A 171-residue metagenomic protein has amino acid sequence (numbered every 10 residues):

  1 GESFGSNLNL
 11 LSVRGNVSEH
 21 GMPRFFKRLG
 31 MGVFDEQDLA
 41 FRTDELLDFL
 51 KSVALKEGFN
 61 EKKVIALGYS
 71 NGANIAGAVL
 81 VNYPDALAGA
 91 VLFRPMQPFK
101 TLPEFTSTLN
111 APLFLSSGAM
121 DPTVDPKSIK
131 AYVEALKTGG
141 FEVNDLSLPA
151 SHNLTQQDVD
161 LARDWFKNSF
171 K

Functional and structural regions predicted by a protein language model:
G1-F59, K63: Serine-hydrolase catalytic machinery in alpha/beta-hydrolase-like enzymes
L67-G72, A76: Gly/Ala-rich beta-loop-alpha elbow adjacent to hydrolase catalytic centers
A78-N82: Active-site signature of alpha/beta-hydrolase-fold catalytic machinery across serine- and Asp/Cys-nucleophile hydrolases
D85-Q97: A conserved short beta-strand
F99-N110: Conserved serine/cysteine hydrolase catalytic core
T108-L113, G139-E142: Short, proline-enriched alpha-helix->beta-strand connector loops that line the catalytic pocket of alpha/beta-hydrolase
F114-S117, D121: Short beta-strand/loop motif that positions the catalytic acidic residue of the alpha/beta-hydrolase fold
K127-K171: C-terminal catalytic histidine-bearing segment of alpha/beta-hydrolase fold enzymes
